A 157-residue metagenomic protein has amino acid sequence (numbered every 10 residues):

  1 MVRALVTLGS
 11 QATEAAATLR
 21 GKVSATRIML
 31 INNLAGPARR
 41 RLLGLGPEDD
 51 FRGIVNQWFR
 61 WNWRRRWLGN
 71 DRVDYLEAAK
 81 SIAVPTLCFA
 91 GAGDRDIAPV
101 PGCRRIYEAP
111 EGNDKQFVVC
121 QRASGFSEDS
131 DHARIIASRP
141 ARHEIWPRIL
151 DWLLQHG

Functional and structural regions predicted by a protein language model:
M1, A90-A92: Catalytic nucleophile loop
M1-R66: Alpha/beta-hydrolase-fold enzymes
Q11, A92-D94: Residue-level signal for short, function-critical loop segments
R40-P47, Y75, A133-S138: Active-site rim elements
W61-A78: Active-site nucleophile elbow and catalytic-triad environment of alpha/beta-hydrolase enzymes
I82, C88-A90: Short beta-strand/loop motif that positions the catalytic acidic residue of the alpha/beta-hydrolase fold
R95-G102: Conserved alpha/beta-hydrolase "acid-adjacent" motif
N113-G157: Catalytic active-site module of serine/aspartate enzymes centered on a nucleophile-bearing elbow/loop
